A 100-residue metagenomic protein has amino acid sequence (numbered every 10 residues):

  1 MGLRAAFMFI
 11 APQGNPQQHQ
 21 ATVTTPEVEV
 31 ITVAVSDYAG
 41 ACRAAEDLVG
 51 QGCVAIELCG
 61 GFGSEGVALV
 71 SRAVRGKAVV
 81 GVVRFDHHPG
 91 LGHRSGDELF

Functional and structural regions predicted by a protein language model:
M1-Q18: N-terminal basic/disordered segments at the start of proteins
R4-A6, A55, K77-G81: Structural preference for beta-strand elements that scaffold enzyme active sites
I10-P12, G61, F85-H87: Active-site beta-loop-alpha junctions enriched in small/polar residues
Q17, A21-T25: Short aromatic-glycine-(Arg/Gly/Cys) micro-motifs in beta-strand/loop hairpins
T25-A39, F100: Active-site mouth loops of central-metabolism enzymes
S36-S64: Amphipathic, hydrophobic secondary-structure cores in small proteins
S64-H88: Alpha-helix-loop-beta-strand connector modules within alpha/beta enzyme cores
H88-R94: Short, charged, surface-exposed secondary-structure boundary motifs
